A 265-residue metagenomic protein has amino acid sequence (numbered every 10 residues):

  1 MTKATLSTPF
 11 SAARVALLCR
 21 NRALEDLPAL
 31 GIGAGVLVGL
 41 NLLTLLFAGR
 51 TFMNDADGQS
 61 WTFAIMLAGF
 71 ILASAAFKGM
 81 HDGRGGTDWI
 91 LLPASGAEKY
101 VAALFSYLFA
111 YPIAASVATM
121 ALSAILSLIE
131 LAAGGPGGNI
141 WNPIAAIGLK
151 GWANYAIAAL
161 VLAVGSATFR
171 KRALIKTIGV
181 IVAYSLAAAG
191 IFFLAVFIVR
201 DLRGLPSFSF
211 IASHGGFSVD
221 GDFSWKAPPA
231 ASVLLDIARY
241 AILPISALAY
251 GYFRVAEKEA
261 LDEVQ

Functional and structural regions predicted by a protein language model:
M1-G86, G96-Q265: Hydrophobic alpha-helical transmembrane segments of membrane proteins
